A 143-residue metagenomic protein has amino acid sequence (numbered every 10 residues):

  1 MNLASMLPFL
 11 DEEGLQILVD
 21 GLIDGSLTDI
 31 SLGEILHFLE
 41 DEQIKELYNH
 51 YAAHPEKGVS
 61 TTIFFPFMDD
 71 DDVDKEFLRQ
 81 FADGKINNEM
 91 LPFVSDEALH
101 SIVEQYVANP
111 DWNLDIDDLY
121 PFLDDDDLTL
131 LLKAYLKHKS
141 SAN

Functional and structural regions predicted by a protein language model:
M1-N143: General marker for long, soluble alpha-helical cores
